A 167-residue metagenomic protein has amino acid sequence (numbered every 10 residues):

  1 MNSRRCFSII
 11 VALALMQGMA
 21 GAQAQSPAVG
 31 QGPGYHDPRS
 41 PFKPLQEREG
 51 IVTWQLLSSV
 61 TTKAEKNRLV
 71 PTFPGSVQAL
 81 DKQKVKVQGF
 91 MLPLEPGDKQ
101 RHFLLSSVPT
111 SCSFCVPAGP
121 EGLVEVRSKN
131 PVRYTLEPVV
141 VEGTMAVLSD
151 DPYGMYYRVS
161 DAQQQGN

Functional and structural regions predicted by a protein language model:
M1-R5: Positively charged n-region of N-terminal signal peptides that target proteins for export
C6-F7, S160: Small/flexible residues
S8-G18: Bacterial N-terminal signal peptides
A22-N167: OB-fold and OB-like single-stranded nucleic-acid-recognition modules and their adjacent interaction interfaces
